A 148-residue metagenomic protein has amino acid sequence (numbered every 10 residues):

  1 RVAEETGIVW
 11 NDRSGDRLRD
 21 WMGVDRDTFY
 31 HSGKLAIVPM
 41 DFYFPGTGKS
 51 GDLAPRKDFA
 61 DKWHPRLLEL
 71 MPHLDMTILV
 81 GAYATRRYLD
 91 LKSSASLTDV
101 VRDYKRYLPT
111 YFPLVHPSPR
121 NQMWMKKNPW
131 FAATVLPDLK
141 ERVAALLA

Functional and structural regions predicted by a protein language model:
R1-L147: A polyanion-binding, active-site-adjacent surface
